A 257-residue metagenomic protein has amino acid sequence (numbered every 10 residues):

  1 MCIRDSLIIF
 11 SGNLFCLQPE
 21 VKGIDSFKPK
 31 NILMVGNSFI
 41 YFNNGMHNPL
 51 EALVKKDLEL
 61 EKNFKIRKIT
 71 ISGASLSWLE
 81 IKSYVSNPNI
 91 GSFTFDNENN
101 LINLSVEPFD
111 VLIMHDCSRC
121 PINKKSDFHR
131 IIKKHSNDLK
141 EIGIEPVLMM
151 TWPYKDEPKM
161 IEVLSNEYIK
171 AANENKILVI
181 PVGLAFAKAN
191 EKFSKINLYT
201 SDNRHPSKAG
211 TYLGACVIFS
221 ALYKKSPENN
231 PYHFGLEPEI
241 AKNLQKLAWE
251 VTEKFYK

Functional and structural regions predicted by a protein language model:
M1-S6: Conserved small/polar residues in nucleotide/adenosyl-binding loops
L17-D25: Cleaved targeting-peptide boundary
S26-K30, I40-N48, I122, S126-R130 (+3 more regions): Soluble non-cytosolic domains of exported or imported proteins
N31, Y41-S126: Conserved SGNH/GDSL esterase-like catalytic core that processes O-acyl groups on lipids and polysaccharides
V35-G36, M149: Short hydrophobic segments within beta-strands
D96-K208, Y212, C216, S220 (+1 more regions): Alpha-helical cap/lid subdomain in secreted, periplasmic, or secretory-pathway luminal O-acyl-processing enzymes
H205, C216-K257: Conserved catalytic region of serine esterases and O-acyltransferases that act on ester linkages in lipids
